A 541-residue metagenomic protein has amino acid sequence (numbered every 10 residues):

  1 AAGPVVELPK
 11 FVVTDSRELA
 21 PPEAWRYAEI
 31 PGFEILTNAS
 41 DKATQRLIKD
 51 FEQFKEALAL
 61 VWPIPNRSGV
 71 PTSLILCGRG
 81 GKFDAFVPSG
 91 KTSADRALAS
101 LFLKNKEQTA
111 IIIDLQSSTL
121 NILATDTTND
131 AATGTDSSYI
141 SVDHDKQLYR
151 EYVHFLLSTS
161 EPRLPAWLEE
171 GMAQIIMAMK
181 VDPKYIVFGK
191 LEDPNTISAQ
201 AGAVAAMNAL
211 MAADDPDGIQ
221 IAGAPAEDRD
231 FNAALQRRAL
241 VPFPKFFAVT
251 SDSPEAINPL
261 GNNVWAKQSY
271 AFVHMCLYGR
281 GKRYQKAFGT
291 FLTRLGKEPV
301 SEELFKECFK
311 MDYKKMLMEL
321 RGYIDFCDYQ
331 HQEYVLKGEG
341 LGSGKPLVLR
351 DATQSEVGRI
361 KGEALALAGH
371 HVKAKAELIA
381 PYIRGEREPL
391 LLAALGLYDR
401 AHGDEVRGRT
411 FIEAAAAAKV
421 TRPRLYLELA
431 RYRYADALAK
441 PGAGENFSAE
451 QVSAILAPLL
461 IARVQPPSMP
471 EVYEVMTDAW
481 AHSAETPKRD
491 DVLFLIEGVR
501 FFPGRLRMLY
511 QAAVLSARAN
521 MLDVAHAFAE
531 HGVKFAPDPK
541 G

Functional and structural regions predicted by a protein language model:
L8-V12, P22-M172, I176-P183, I219 (+2 more regions): Juxtacatalytic substrate-recognition/specificity segment
L157, M177, L277, A366 (+4 more regions): Specific register positions within alpha-helical solenoid repeats of the TPR/Sel1-like families, i.e., one
S160-F246, M316-R321: Post-HExxH zinc-binding segment in Zn-dependent metallohydrolases
A212-G218, A226-E302: Active-site-proximal alpha-helical
L260, R294-F447, I461, P467-S468 (+6 more regions): Beta/coil-rich, acidic/histidine-enriched accessory regions frequently appended to metallopeptidases
H371, E405, V452, T486-R489 (+1 more regions): TPR-repeat structural position
A376, T410, E450, A457 (+2 more regions): Primarily a tetratricopeptide repeat
Q451-V452, L456-A457, A517, V524-P539: TPR/TPR-like (Sel1-like) alpha-helical repeat modules
